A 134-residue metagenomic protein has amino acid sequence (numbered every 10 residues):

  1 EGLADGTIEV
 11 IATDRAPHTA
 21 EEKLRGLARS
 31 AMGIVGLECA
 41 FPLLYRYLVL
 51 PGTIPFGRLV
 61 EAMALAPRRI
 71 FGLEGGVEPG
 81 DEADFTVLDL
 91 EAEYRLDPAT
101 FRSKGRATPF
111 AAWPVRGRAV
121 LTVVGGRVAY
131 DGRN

Functional and structural regions predicted by a protein language model:
E1-G2: Aromatic-anchored helix/helix-loop segment that forms the rim or "lid" of small-molecule/cofactor binding pockets
D5, V10-I11, A16-L90: His/Asp/Glu-enriched, well-ordered alpha-helical/loop segment that forms or immediately abuts the divalent-metal
G26-R29, P79-N134: C-terminal cap of metal-dependent C-N hydrolases
